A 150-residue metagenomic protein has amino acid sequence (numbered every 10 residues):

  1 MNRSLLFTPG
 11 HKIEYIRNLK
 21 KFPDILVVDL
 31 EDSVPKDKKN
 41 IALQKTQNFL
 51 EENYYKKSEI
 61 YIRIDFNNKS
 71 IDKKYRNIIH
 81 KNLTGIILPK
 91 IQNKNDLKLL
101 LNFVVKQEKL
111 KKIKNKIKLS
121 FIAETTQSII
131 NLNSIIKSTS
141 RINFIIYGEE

Functional and structural regions predicted by a protein language model:
M1-E150: Conserved alpha/beta-domain cores
